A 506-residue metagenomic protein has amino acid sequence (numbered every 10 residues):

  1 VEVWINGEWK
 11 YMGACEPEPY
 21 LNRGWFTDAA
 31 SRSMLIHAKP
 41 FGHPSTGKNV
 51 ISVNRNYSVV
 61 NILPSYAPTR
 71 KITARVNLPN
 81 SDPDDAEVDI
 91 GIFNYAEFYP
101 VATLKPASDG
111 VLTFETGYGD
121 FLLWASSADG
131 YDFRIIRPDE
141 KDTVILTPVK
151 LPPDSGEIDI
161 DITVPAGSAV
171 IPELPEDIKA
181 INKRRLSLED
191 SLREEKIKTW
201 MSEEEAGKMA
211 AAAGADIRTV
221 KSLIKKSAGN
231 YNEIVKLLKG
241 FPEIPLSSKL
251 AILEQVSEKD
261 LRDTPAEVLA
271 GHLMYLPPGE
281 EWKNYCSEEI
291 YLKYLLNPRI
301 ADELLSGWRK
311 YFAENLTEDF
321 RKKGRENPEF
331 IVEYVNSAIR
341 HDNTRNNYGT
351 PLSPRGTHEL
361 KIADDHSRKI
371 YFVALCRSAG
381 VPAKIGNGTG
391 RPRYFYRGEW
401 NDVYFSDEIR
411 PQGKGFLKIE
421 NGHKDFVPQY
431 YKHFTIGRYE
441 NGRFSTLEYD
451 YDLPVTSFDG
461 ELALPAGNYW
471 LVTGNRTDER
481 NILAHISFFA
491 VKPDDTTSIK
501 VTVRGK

Functional and structural regions predicted by a protein language model:
V1-K48, G119, L123, R321-K323 (+6 more regions): Hydrophobic/aromatic-rich core segments of domains that either
V53, V59, K150-A211, G422-D425 (+1 more regions): Compositionally biased low-complexity segments at domain edges in trafficked proteins and select soluble regulators
R70-D82, G110, K414-D425, K506: A short, amphipathic beta-strand motif
V88-F93, F434-I436: Hydrophobic beta-strand segments
Y95-E115, N441-F458: Short, acidic Ser/Thr/Gly-rich low-complexity loop/linker segments typical of extracellular and cell-surface proteins
V111-L122, S127-G130, R137-T143, L151 (+1 more regions): Short Pro-Gly-centered beta-turn/loop motif in secreted/extracellular proteins
D129-P153, T477-G505: Structured interaction patches on ligand/partner-binding surfaces of diverse proteins
A180, L192-L360, I370-Y371, F405-S406: Secondary-structure boundary elements
